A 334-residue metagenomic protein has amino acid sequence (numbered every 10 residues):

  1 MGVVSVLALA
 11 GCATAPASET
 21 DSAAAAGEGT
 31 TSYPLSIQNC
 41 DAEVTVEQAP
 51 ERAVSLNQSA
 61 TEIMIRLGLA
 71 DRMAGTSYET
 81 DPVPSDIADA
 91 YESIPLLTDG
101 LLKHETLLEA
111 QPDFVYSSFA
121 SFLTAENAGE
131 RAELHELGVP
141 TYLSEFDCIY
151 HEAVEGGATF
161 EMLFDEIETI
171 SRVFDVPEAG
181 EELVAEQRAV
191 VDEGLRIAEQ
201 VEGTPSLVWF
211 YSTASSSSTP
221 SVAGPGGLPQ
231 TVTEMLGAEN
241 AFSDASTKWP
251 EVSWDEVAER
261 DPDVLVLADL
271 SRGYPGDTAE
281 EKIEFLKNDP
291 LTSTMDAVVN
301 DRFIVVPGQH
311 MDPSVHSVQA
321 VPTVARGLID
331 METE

Functional and structural regions predicted by a protein language model:
M1-E62, R172-F210, I329-E334: Bacterial Sec-exported substrate-binding components of ABC uptake systems
N39-D41, P95-E105, A125, D147 (+1 more regions): Short helix-initiation/N-cap motifs at beta->coil->alpha
R52-F114, F119-L123, A241, D269 (+1 more regions): A short, structured surface patch at a secondary-structure boundary
A60-I63, L69, K103, E126-E130 (+11 more regions): Stable alpha-helical elements in mature extracytoplasmic
T80-P82, S221-W249: Alpha-helical, coiled-coil/dimerization segments enriched in small aliphatic residues
P82, S121-G129, V139-T169, E202-L228: Extracytoplasmic ligand-binding site segments that recognize negatively charged/polar headgroups
L102-F114, G129-A132, V252-D261: Short helices/loops that flank or line small-molecule/ion binding pockets
G157-E166, A245, V264-E334: Structured C-terminal subdomain patch of bacterial secreted/periplasmic proteins
